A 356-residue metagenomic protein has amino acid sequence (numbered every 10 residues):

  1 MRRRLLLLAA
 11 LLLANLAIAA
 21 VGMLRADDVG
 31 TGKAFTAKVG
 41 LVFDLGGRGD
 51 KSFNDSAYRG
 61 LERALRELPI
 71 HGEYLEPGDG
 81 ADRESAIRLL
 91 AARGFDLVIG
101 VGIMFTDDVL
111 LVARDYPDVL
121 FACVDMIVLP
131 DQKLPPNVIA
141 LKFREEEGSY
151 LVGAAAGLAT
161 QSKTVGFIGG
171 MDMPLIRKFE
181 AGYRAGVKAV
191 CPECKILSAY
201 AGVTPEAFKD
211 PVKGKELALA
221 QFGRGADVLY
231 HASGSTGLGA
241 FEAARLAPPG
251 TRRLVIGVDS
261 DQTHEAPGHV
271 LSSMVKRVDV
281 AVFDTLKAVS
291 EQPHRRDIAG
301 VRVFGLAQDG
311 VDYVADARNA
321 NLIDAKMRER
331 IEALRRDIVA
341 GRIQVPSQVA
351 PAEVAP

Functional and structural regions predicted by a protein language model:
M1-R2: Short, Lys/Arg-rich N-terminal segment immediately upstream of the first membrane anchor
L5-L8, A20-P356: A residue-level marker of the well-folded mature domains of exported/periplasmic proteins
A10-I18: Core hydrophobic alpha-helical transmembrane segments of single-pass membrane proteins
